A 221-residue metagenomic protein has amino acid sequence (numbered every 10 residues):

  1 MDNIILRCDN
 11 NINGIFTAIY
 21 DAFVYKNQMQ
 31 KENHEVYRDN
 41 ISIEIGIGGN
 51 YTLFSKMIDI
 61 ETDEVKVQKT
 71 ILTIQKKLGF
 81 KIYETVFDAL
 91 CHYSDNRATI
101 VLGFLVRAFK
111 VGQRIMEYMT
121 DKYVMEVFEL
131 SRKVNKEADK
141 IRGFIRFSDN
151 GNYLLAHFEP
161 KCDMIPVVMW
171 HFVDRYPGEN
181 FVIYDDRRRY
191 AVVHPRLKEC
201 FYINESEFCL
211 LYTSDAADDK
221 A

Functional and structural regions predicted by a protein language model:
M1-T62: N-terminal ordered "arm"
G14-Y25, L102-F104, V167-D174: Short, hydrophobic/amphipathic alpha-helical patches that form generic packing surfaces within helical domains
Q30-N33, N180-Y184, S206-L210: Glycine-rich loops and low-complexity Gly/Arg-rich segments that provide flexible linkers or classic glycine-based
I47, F54-A138: Charged, alpha-helical interface segments at or near domain boundaries
T62, E199-F208: Acidic, Ser/Thr-rich peripheral helices and adjacent loops at domain boundaries
R114-Y202: Internal, well-folded beta-alpha domain core
M169, L210-L211: Membrane-proximal helical "anchor" segments flanking the first transmembrane region of inner-membrane enzymes
Y212-A221: Single conserved hydrophobic/aromatic residue that forms the stacking wall/gate of nucleotide- or nucleobase-binding
